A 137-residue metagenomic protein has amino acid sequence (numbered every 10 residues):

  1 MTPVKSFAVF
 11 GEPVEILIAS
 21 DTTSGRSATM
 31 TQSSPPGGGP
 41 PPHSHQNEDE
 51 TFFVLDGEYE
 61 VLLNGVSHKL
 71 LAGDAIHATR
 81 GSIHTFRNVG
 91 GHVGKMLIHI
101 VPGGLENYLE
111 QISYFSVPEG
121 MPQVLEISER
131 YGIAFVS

Functional and structural regions predicted by a protein language model:
M1-A28, F115-S137: A short, N-terminal "cap"/entry segment at the start of jelly-roll beta-barrel domains of the cupin/DSBH fold
E12, E58, V66-H68: Well-ordered beta-strand scaffold positions
I16, M30-H45: Conserved short histidine dyad/triad with adjacent acidic residue
G38, Y59, E106-N107, F115: Hydrophobic small-molecule pocket/channel-lining residues, especially in calycin-type beta-barrels
N47-Y59, N64: Glycine- and acidic-residue-biased ligand/ion/polar-headgroup-sensing regions
G65-I83: Short acidic-glycine-tyrosine-enriched beta hairpin
R80-E106: Ligand-binding loop in jelly-roll beta-barrel domains
K95, L109-Y114: A hydrophobic, small-residue-rich beta->alpha segment in the mid-to-C-terminal subdomain of diverse proteins
